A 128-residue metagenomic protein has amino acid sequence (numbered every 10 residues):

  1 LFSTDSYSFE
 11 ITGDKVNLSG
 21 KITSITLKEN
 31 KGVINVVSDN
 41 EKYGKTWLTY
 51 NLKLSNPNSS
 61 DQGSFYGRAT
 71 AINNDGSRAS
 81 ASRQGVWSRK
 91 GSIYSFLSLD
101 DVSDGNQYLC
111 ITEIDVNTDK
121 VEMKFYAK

Functional and structural regions predicted by a protein language model:
L1-S3: Bacterial N-terminal signal peptides
D5-K128: Beta-strand-enriched cores of mature, soluble protein domains
